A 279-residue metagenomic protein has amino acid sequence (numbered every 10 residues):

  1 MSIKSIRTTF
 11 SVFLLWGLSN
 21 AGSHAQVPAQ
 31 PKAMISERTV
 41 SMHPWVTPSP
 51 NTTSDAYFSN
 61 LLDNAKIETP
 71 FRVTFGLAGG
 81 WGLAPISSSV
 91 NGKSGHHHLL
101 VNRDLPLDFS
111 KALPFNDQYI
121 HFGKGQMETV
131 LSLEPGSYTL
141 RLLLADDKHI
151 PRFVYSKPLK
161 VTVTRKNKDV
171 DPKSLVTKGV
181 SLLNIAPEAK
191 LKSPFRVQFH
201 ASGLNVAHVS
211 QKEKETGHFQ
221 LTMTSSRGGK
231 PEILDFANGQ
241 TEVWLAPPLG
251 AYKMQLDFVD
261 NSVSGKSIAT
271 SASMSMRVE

Functional and structural regions predicted by a protein language model:
M1-F10: Bacterial N-terminal signal peptides that target proteins for export
T9-S19: Bacterial N-terminal signal peptides
A21-A25, A29: Boundary at the C-terminal end of the N-terminal hydrophobic targeting segment
P31-E68, T164-K192: Short, compositionally biased P/S/T/A/G/V-rich stretches that sit at domain boundaries
H43-S49, T74-A78, G82-A84, S89-N167 (+3 more regions): Long, low-complexity serine/threonine/glycine- and acidic-rich segments characteristic of extracellular
